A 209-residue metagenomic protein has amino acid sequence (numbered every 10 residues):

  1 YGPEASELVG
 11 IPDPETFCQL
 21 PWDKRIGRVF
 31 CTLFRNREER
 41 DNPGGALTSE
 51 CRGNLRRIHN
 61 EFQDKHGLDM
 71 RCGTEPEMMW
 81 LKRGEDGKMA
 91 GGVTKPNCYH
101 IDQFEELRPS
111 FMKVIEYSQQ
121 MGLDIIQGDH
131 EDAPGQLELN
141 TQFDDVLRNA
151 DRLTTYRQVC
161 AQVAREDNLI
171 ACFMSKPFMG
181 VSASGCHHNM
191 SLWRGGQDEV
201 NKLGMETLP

Functional and structural regions predicted by a protein language model:
Y1-P209: Glycine-rich, acidic/polar active-site loops that bind/position phosphate-bearing ligands
